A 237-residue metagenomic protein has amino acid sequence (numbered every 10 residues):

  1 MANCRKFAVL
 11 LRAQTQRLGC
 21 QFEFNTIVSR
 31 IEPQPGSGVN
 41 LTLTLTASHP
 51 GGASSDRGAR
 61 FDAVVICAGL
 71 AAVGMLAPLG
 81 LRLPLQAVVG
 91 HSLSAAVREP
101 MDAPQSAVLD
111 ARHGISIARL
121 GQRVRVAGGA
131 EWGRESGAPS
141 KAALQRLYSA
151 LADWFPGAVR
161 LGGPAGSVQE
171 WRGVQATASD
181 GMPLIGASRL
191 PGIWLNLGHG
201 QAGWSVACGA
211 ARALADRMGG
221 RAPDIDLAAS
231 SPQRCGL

Functional and structural regions predicted by a protein language model:
M1-P35, V39-H49: Helical element adjacent to the flavin cofactor pocket in flavoenzyme catalytic cores
M1-R12, L70-A71, A143-A150, H199 (+1 more regions): Mid-domain beta-loop-alpha active-site segment that forms a flexible, acidic cofactor/metal-binding surface
Q14-L18, P78, A213, R217-R221: Active-site catalytic microenvironments for nucleophilic, acid-base chemistry
G19-Q21, V124, I193: Short, conserved active-site loop motifs that form the nucleotide-linked donor/cofactor pocket
E23-F24, I66, L195: General beta-strand structural signal in soluble alpha/beta enzymes
R30-E32, G38-V39, G58-R189: Active-site substrate-recognition segment that forms the wall of the catalytic cavity or substrate channel
L43-S55, V97-E99: Short acidic, glycine-rich loop/turn motifs
A111-R112, F155-L237: C-terminal catalytic lobe of FAD-dependent flavoproteins
